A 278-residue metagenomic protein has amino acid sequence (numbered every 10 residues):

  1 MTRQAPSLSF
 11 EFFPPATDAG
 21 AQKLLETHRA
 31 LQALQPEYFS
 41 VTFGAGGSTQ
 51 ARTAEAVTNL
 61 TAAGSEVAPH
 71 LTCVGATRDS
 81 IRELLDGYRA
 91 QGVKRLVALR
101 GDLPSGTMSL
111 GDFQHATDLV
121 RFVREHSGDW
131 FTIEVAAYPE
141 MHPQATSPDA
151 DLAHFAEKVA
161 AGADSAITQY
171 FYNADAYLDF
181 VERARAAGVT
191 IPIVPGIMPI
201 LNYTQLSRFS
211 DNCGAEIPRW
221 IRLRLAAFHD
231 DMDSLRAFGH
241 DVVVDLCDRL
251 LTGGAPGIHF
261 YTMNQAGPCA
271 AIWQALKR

Functional and structural regions predicted by a protein language model:
M1-V41: Conserved N-terminal beta1-alpha1 strand-loop-helix module at the mouth
R3-S7, Q35-Y38, A63-V67, G92-K94 (+4 more regions): Short, well-ordered coil/turn segments that N-cap beta-strands
S7-K23, A45, V67-D79, T132-A150 (+1 more regions): Active-site mouth loops of central-metabolism enzymes
E11, F39, Y88, K158 (+3 more regions): Conserved, mostly hydrophobic/aromatic
D18-L31, T53, R78-D86, T146-E157 (+1 more regions): Short, acidic/polar
A19, G111, H115-Y138, G188-H240 (+2 more regions): Active-site pocket-lining/capping segments in soluble small-molecule metabolic enzymes
A19-A21, G47-N59, T77-L84, D102-H126 (+4 more regions): Active-site-adjacent beta->alpha loops and helix N-cap segments on the catalytic face of soluble alpha/beta enzymes
F39-T49, L71-C73, V97-L99, D164-N173 (+2 more regions): Catalytic beta/alpha-barrel core
